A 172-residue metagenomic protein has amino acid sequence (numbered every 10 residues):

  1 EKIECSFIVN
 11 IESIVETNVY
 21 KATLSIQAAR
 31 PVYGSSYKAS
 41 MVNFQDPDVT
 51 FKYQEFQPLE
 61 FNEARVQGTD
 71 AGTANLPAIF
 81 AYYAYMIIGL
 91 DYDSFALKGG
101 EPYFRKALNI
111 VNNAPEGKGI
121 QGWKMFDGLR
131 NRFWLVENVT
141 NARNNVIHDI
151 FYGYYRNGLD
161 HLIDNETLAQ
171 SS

Functional and structural regions predicted by a protein language model:
E1-K21: Start-of-domain marker
E16, K21-L129: Acidic/His-rich structured neighborhood in mature extracellular/periplasmic domains
I79, Y83, I87, F133 (+1 more regions): Short, Φ-rich (hydrophobic/aromatic) sequence segments
G89, D93, N113-E116, N131-L135 (+3 more regions): Generic surface-pattern signal
E137-S172: A cross-kingdom marker for long, charged
